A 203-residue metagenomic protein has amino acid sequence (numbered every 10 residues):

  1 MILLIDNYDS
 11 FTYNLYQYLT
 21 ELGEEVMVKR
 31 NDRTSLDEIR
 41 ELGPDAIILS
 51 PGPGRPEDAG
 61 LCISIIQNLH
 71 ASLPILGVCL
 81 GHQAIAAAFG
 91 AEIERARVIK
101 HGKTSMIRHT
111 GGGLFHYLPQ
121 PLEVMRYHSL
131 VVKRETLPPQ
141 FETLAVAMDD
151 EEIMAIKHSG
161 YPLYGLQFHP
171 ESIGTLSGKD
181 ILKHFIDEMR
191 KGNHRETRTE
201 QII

Functional and structural regions predicted by a protein language model:
M1, E24-E25, D45, P74-L76 (+3 more regions): Structural signature of beta-strand start/N-cap positions in the alpha/beta core of ABC transporter nucleotide-binding
M1-A71, L80, L176-I203: N-terminal beta1-alpha1 cap of cysteine-dependent amidohydrolase-like domains
V26-V28, I93, T143: Generic structural signal for residues in well-ordered beta-strands
M27-R33, S105-H109, Y127, V146-D149: Short gly/ser/thr-rich secondary-structure transition/capping motifs
P44-Y117, P121, L182-K183: Cysteine-nucleophile active-site neighborhood
C79, H128, H169: Histidine-centered divalent metal-coordination motifs
G113-Y161: Catalytic beta-strand/loop cores that center a nucleophilic Ser/Cys/Thr and support acyl-enzyme chemistry
E142-K157, P162-I203: C-terminal and late-domain segments of enzyme folds
